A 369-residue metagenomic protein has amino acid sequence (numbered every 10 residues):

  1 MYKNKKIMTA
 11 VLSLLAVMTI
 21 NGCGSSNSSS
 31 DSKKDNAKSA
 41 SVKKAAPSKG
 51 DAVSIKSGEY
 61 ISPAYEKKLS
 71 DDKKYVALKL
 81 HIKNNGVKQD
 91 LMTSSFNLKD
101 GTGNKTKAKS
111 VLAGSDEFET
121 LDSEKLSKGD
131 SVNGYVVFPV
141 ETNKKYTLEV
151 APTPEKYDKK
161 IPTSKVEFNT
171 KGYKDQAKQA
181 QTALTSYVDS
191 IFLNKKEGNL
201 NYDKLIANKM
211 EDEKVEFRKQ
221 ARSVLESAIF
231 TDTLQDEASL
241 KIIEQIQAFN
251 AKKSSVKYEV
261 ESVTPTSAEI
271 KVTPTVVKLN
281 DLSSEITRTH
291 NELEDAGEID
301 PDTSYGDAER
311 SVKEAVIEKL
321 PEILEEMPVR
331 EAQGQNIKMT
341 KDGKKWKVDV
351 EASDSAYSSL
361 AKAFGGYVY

Functional and structural regions predicted by a protein language model:
M18-G22: C-terminal motif of bacterial Sec signal peptides marking the signal peptidase cleavage site
S26-K68, K174-K178, T182-L193, E197 (+1 more regions): N-terminal, intrinsically disordered, polar/charged segments of Gram-positive cell-envelope systems that serve as
K83-V132, T289, D295-S311: The feature marks short-to-medium sequence segments in extracytoplasmic or secretory-pathway proteins
T106-K107, K159, G297, A332-Y367: Short beta-strand edge/turn micro-motifs at domain boundaries
S110-T147, E318-Q335: Short, solvent-exposed, Trp/other aromatic-anchored flexible loops in extracytoplasmic proteins
P139-K165, E351: Short, surface-exposed ligand- or partner-binding patches at beta-edge/loop junctions that are enriched in aromatics
G172-A248, S254-V256, D281: Core segments of small alpha/beta cavity-forming domains
L279-E331: Mixed-charge, low-complexity intrinsically disordered segments
